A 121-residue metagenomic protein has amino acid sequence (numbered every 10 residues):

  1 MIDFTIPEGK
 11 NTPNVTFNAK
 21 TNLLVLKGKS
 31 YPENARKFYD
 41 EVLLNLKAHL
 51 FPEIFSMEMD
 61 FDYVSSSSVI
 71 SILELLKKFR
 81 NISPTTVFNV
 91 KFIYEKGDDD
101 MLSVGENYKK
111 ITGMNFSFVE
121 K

Functional and structural regions predicted by a protein language model:
M1-I2, K121: Absolute protein N-terminus
I2-D40: STAS-typified acidic loop motif
T21, P52-S56, T85-N89: A general structural motif
V25-K27, S56-F61: Glycine-/proline-rich flexible loop or hinge segments
K37, E41-L43, M59-Y108: Amphipathic alpha-helical interaction surfaces in cytosolic regulatory modules
L44-E53: Acidic, aromatic-enriched beta-alpha/helix-loop junctions
D60, S117-K121: A generic structural motif
